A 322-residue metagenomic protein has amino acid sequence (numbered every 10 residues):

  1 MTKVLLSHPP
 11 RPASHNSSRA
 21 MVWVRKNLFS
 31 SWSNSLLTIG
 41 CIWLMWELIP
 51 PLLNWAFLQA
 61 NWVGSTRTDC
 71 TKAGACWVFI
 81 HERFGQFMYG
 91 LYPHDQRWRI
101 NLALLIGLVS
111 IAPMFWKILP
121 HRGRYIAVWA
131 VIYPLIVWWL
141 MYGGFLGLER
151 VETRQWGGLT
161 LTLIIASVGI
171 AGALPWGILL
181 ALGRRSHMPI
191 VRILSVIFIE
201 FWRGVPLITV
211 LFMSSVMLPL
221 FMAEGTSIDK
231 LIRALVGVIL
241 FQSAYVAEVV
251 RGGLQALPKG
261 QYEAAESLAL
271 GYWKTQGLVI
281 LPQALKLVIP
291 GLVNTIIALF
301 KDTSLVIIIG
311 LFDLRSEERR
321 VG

Functional and structural regions predicted by a protein language model:
T2-G322: Transmembrane alpha-helices and adjacent helix-loop boundaries
